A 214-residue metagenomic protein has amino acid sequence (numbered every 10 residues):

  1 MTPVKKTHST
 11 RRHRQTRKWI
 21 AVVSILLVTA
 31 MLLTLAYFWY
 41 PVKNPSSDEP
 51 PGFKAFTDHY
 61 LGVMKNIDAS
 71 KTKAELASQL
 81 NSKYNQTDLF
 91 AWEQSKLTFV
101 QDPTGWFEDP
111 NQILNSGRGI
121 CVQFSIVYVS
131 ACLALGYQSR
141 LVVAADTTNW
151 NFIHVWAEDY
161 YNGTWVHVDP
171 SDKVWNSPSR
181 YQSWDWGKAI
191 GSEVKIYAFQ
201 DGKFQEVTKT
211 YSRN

Functional and structural regions predicted by a protein language model:
M1-R12: N-terminal targeting leaders characterized by basic, low-complexity, disordered sequences that direct proteins
K6-H8, V23, S46, G191: Intrinsically disordered, low-complexity segments enriched in Ser/Pro/Gly/Ala and basic residues
T10-V28: N-terminal Sec-pathway targeting helices
H13, T29-M31, Y84-N85, C132-Y137 (+2 more regions): Solvent-exposed, well-ordered amphipathic alpha-helical segments that flank/support binding or catalytic loops
M31-S46: Membrane-interface motif at the C-terminal end of an N-terminal transmembrane signal
P45-G119, N151-F152, G163, D201-N214: Secondary-structure boundary elements
D68, Q123-A189: Hydrophobic/aromatic-rich core segments of domains that either
Y181-N214: Aromatic- and glycine-rich peptidoglycan recognition patches
